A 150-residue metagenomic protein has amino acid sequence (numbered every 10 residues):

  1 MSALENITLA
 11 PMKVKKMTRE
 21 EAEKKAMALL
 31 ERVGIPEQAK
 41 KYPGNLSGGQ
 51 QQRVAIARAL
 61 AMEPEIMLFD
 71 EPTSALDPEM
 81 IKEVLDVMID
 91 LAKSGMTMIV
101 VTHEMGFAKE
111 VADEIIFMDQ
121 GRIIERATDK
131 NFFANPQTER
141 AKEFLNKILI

Functional and structural regions predicted by a protein language model:
M1-L9: Short coil-to-helix segment of the ABC ATPase nucleotide-binding domain corresponding to the Q-loop/switch region
Y42-L46, Q50: Conserved ABC ATPase signature
I56: Hydrophobic anchor residue at the start of the ABC signature
A61-E65: A short, proline-enriched helix->beta-strand linker immediately N-terminal to the Walker B motif in ABC-type P-loop
M67-D70: Catalytic Walker B motif of ABC-type/P-loop ATPase nucleotide-binding domains
I81-S94: Helical segment within the ABC ATPase nucleotide-binding domain
